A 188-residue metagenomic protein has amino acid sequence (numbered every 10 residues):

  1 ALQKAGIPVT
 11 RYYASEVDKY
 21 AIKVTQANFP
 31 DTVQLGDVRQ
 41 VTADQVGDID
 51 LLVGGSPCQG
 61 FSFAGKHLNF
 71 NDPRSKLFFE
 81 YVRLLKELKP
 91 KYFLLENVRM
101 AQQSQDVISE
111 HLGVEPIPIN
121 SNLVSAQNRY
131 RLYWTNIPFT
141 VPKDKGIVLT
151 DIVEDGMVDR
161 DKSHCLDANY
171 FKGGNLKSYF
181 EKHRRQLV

Functional and structural regions predicted by a protein language model:
A1-V188: Conserved active-site and SAM-binding loop architecture of S-adenosyl-L-methionine-dependent nucleic-acid
